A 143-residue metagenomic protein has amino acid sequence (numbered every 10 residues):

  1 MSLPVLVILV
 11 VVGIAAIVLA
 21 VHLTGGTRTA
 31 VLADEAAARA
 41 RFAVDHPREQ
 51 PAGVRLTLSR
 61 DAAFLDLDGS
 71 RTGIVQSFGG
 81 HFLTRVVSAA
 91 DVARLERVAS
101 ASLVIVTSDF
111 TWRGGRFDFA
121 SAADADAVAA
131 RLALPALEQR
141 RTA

Functional and structural regions predicted by a protein language model:
M1-A38: N-terminal signal-anchor transmembrane alpha helix of single-pass membrane proteins, serving as the membrane-anchoring
M1-G13, V44-L56, R140-R141: Short N-terminal helix-initiation segments at or just after the protein's N-terminus
M1-P4, L9, D91-V92, A99-A101 (+1 more regions): Intrinsically disordered, low-complexity acidic regions enriched in Pro/Ser/Thr
R28-T72: Elongated extramembrane "stalk/tether" segments
V44-P47, G80, L134-L137: Short, intrinsically disordered, mixed-charge
R55, L65, A90-V98: Short, exposed beta-strand/loop patches in secreted or surface proteins that constitute
L67-V92: Phosphoinositide-binding peripheral membrane targeting modules
L95-A143: Cytosol-/stroma-facing membrane-proximal "stalk/adaptor" domains immediately downstream of transmembrane anchors
